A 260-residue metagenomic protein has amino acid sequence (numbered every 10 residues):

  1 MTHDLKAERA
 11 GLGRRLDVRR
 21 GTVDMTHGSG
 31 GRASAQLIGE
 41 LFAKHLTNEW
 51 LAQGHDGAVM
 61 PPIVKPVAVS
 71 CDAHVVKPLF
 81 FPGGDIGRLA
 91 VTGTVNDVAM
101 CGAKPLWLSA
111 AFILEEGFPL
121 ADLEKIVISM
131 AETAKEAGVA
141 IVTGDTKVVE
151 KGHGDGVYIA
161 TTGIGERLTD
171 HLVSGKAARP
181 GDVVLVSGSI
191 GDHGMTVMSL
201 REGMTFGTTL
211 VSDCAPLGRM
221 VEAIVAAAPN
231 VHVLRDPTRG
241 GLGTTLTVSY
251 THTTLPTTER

Functional and structural regions predicted by a protein language model:
M1-T253: Helix-biased detector of long, well-ordered alpha-helical tracts
H252-R260: Single conserved hydrophobic/aromatic residue that forms the stacking wall/gate of nucleotide- or nucleobase-binding
